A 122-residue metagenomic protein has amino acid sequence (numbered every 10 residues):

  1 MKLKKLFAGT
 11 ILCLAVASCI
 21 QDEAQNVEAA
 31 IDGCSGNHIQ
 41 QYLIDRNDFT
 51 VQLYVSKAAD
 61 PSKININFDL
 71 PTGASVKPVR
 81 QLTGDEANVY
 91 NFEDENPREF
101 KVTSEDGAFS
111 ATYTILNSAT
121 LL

Functional and structural regions predicted by a protein language model:
M1-S18: Sec-dependent bacterial lipoprotein signal peptides
C19-L122: Beta-rich interaction/scaffold domains
